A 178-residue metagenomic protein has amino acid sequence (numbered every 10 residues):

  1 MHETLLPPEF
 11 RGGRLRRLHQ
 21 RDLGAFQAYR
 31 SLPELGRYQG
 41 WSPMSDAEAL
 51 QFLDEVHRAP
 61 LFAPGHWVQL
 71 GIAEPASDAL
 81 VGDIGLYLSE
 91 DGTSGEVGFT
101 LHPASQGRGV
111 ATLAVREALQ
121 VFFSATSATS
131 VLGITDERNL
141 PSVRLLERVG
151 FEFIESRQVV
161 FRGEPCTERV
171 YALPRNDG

Functional and structural regions predicted by a protein language model:
M1-R37, Q69-G178: Acyl-donor (CoA/ACP) binding surface of acyl/acetyltransferases
E34-H57, L70: Conserved GNAT-fold acetyl-CoA-binding loop/helix
H57-A59, Q158: Short beta-turn/strand-loop junction motif enriched in small, turn-promoting residues
P60-G65: Short loop/turn motifs at secondary-structure junctions and domain boundaries
